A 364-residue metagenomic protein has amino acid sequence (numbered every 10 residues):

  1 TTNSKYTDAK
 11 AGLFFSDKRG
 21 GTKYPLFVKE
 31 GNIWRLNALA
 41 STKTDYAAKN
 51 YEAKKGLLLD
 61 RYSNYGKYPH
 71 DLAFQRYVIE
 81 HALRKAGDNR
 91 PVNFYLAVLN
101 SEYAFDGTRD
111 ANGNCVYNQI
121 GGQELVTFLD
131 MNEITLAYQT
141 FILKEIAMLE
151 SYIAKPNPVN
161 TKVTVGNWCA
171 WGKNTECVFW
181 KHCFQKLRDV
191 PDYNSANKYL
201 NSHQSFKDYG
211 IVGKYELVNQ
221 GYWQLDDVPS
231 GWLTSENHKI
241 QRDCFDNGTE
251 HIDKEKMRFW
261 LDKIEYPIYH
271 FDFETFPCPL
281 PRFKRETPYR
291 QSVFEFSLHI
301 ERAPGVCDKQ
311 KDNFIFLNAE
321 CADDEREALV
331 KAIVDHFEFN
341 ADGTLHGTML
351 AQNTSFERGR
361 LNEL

Functional and structural regions predicted by a protein language model:
T1-N3, D272: Short acidic loop-to-beta-strand element that houses the catalytic metal-binding Asp/Glu of nuclease active sites
S4-K5, E102-A104, K186, F276-L280 (+2 more regions): Flexible loop/turn segments at secondary-structure boundaries
A9-L26, K256-G343: Conserved RNase H-like, two-metal-ion catalytic cores of nucleic-acid enzymes
F14-P69, R76-W180, L187, L317-G347 (+2 more regions): Metal-dependent nuclease catalytic regions and adjoining charged, substrate-binding loops involved in nucleic-acid end
Q75-I79, L217, V228, T234 (+5 more regions): Conserved catalytic-core segments centered on acid/base and nucleophilic motifs
C169-K214: Cys/His-rich short segments
T175, K181, G213, Y266-F271 (+2 more regions): Structural beta-strand/beta-sheet cores of well-ordered domains, especially the beta-sheet scaffolds that support
L200-P267: N-terminal accessory regions of nucleic-acid-interacting proteins
